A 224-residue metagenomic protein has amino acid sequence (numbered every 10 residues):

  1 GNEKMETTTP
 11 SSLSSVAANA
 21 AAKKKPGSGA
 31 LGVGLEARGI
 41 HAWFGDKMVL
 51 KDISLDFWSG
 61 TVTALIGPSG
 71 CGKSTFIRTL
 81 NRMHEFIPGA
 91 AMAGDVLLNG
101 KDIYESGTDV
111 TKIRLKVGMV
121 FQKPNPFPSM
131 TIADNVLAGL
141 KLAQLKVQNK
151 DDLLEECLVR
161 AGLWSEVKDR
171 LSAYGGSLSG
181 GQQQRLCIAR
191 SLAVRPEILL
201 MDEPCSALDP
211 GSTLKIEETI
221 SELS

Functional and structural regions predicted by a protein language model:
N81, A133-K141, D151, E155: Short helical segment in ABC ATPase nucleotide-binding domains corresponding to the A-loop/adjacent helical element
G89-A91, D102-G118, L142: ABC ATPase NBD coupling module
D95-D102, Q148-D169, E218-S221: Conserved ABC ATPase "signature" region
A173-L178, Q182: Conserved ABC ATPase signature
A193-E197: A short, proline-enriched helix->beta-strand linker immediately N-terminal to the Walker B motif in ABC-type P-loop
L199-D202: Catalytic Walker B motif of ABC-type/P-loop ATPase nucleotide-binding domains
P210-S212: Helix N-cap at the start of a conserved alpha-helix in ABC-type nucleotide-binding domains
